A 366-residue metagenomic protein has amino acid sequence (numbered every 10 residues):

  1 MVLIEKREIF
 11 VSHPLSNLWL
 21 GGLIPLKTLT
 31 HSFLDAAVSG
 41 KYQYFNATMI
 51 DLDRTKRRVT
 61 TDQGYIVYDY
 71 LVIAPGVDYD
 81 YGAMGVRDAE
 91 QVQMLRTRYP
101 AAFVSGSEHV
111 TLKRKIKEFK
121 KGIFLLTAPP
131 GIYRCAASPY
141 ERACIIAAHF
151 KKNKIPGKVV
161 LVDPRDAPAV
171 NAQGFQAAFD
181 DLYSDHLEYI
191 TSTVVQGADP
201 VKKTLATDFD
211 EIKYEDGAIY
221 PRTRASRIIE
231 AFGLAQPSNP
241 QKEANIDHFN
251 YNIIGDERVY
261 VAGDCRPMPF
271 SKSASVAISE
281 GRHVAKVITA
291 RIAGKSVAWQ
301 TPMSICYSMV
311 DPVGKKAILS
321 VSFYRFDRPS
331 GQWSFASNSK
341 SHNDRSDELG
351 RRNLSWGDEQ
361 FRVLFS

Functional and structural regions predicted by a protein language model:
M1-Q43, P130-N171: Beta1-alpha1 glycine-rich phosphate/pyrophosphate-binding loop at the start of Rossmann-like nucleotide-binding domains
S39, Q43-D51, R58-V59, I66 (+2 more regions): A Rossmann-like FAD-binding core segment of flavoenzymes
Y44-R134, E141, A148-K152: FAD-binding core/adjacent interface of flavoenzyme oxidoreductases
Q91-K120, E215-S279: FAD-site-proximal beta/loop scaffold in flavoenzymes
K242-Y260, D311-G331: FAD-binding beta-loop-beta segment adjacent to the flavin cofactor pocket
A262-D311: A conserved FAD-binding loop/helix module that cradles the flavin
A317-S366: C-terminal auxiliary extensions adjacent to catalytic cores
